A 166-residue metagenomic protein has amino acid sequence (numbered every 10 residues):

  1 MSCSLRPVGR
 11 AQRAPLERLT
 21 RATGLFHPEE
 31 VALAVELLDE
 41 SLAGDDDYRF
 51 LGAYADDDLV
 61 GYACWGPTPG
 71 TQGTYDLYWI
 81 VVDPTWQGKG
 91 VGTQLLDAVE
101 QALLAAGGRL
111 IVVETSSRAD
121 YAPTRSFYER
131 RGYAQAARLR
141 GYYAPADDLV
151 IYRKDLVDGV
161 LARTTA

Functional and structural regions predicted by a protein language model:
C3, P7-T85, T93-A98, A102 (+3 more regions): Acetyl-CoA-dependent GNAT
P69-Q72, A119-D120, Y142-A144: Short glycine/serine/proline-enriched coil/turn segments at secondary-structure junctions
V81, S117-A119: Active-site-proximal loop/turn and secondary-structure-junction residues that shape catalytic pockets, frequently
G90: Conserved G/P- and acidic residue-centered "switch" motifs that form tight phosphate/ATP-binding loops in soluble
L103-S116: Conserved GNAT acetyl-CoA-binding A-motif
E114-S117, E129, A134-V150: Conserved catalytic-core motifs of GNAT/GCN5-like acyltransferases
T124: Helix-turn-helix
L161-A166: Short, charged, solvent-exposed linker or helix-capping segments at domain edges/interfaces that act as flexible hinges
